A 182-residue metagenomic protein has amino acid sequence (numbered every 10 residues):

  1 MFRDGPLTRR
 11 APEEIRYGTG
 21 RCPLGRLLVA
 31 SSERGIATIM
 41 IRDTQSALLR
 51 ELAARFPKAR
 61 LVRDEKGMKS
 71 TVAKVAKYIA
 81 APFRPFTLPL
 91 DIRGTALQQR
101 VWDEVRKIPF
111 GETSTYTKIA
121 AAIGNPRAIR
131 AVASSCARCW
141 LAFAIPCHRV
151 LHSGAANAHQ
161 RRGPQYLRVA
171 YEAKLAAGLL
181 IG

Functional and structural regions predicted by a protein language model:
M1-R127, V169-G182: Basic nucleic-acid-binding alpha-helical/helix-turn surface characteristic of O6-alkylguanine DNA
R127-L175: Short glycine/serine-rich loop segments
